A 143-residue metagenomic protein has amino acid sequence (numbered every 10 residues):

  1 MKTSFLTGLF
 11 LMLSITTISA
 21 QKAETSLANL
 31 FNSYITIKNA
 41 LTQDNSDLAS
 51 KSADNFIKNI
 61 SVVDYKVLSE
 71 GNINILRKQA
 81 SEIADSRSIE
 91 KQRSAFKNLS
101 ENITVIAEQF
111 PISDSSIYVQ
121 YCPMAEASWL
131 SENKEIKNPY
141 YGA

Functional and structural regions predicted by a protein language model:
M1-A23: Bacterial Sec-dependent N-terminal signal peptides
E24-N32, T36, S46-A143: C-terminal-biased regions
